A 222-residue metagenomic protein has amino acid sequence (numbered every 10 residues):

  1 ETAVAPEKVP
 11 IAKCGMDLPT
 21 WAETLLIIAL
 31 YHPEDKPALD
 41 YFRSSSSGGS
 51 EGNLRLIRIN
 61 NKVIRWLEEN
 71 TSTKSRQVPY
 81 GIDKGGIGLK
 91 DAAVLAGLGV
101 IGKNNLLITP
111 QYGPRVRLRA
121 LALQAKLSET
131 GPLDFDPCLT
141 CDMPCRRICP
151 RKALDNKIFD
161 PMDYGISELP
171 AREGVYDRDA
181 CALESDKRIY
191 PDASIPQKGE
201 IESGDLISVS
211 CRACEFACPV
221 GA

Functional and structural regions predicted by a protein language model:
E1-G49: Non-catalytic, usually N-terminal nucleic-acid engagement modules in DNA/RNA processing proteins
P37, S44-A222: Catalytic cores of enzyme domains
